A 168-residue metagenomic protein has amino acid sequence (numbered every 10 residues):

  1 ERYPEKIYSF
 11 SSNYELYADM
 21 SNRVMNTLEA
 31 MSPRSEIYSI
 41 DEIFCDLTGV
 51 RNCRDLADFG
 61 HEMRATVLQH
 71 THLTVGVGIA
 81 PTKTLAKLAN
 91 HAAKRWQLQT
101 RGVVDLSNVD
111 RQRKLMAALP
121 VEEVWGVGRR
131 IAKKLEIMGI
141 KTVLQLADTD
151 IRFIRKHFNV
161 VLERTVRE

Functional and structural regions predicted by a protein language model:
E1-R167: Gly/Gly-Pro- and Ser/Thr-rich, intrinsically disordered tail segments characteristic of DNA damage-repair and tolerance
